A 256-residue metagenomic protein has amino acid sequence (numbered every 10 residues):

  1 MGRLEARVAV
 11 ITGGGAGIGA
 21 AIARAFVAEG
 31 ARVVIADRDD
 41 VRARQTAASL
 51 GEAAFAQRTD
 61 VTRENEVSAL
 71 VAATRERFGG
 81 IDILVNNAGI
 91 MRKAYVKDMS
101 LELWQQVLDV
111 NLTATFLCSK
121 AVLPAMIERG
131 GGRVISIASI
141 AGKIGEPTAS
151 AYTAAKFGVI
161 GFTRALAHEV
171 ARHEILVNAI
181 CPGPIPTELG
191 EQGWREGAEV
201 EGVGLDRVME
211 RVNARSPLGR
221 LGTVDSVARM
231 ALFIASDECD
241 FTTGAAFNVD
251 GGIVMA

Functional and structural regions predicted by a protein language model:
V8, G15-A16: Conserved glycine-rich cofactor-binding loop
Y95-V96, L103-L108, V212: Substrate-binding pocket helix/loop in short-chain dehydrogenase/reductase
S119, A155, T163: Active-site helix of classical SDR
P124, H168-E169: Alpha-helical segment proximal to the catalytic Tyr-Lys
S139: Residue(s) in the substrate-gating loop at a strand-loop-helix junction that position the organic substrate next
I144, L232, C239, T243-A256: Short C-terminal tail/terminal secondary-structure segment of NAD(P)H-dependent dehydrogenase/reductase domains
A171, L176, T242-G244: Short, small/polar-rich loop/turn modules that mediate ligand/substrate recognition or access, typified
